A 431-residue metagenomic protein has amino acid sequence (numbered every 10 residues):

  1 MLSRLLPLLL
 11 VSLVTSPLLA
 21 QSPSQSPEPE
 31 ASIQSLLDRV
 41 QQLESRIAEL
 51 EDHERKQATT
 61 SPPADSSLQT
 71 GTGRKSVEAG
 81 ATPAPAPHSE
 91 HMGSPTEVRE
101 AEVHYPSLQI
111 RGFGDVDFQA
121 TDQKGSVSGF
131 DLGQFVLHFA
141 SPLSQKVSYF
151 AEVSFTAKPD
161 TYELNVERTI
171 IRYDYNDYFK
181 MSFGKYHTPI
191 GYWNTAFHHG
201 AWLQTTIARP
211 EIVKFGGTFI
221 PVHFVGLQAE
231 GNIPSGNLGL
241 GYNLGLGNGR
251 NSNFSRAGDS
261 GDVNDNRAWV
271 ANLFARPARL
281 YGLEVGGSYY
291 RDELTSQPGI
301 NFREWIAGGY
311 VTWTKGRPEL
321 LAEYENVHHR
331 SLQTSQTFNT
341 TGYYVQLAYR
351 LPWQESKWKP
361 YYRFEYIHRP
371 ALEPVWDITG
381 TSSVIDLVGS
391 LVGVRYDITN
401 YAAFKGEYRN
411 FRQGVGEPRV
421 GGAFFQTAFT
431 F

Functional and structural regions predicted by a protein language model:
M1-R4: Positively charged n-region of N-terminal signal peptides that target proteins for export
L6-P17: Bacterial N-terminal signal peptides
L19-D117: N-terminal periplasmic/intermembrane-space "pro-region" immediately following the signal or transit peptide
P95-S252, D265-V270, F274-G282, Y344-R350 (+2 more regions): Outer membrane beta-barrel
K124, T169-D174, S182, A201-W202 (+1 more regions): Outer-membrane beta-barrel pore domains
G239-G241, N253-D259, Q297-P298: A short secondary-structure junction signal
G258-N266: Interfacial loop-to-helix transition and helix-capping segments at the boundaries of transmembrane helices
